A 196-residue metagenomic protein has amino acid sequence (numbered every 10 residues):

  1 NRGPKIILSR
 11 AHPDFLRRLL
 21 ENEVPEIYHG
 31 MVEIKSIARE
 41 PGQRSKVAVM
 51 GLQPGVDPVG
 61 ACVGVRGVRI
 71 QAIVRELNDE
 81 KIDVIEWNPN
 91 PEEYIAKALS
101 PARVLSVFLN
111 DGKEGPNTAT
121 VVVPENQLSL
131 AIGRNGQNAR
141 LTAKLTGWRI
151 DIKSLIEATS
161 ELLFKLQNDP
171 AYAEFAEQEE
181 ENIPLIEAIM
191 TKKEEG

Functional and structural regions predicted by a protein language model:
N1-G196: RNA-contacting regions in translation and RNA-metabolism proteins, encompassing KH/S1 modules where present
